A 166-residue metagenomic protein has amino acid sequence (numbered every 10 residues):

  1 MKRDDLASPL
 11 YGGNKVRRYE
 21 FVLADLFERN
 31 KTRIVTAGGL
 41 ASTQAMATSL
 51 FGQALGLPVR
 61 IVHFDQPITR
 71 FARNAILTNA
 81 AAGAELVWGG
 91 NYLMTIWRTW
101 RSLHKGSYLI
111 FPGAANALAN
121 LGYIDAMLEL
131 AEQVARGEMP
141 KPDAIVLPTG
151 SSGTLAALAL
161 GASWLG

Functional and structural regions predicted by a protein language model:
M1-G166: PLP-dependent amino-acid enzyme catalytic core
